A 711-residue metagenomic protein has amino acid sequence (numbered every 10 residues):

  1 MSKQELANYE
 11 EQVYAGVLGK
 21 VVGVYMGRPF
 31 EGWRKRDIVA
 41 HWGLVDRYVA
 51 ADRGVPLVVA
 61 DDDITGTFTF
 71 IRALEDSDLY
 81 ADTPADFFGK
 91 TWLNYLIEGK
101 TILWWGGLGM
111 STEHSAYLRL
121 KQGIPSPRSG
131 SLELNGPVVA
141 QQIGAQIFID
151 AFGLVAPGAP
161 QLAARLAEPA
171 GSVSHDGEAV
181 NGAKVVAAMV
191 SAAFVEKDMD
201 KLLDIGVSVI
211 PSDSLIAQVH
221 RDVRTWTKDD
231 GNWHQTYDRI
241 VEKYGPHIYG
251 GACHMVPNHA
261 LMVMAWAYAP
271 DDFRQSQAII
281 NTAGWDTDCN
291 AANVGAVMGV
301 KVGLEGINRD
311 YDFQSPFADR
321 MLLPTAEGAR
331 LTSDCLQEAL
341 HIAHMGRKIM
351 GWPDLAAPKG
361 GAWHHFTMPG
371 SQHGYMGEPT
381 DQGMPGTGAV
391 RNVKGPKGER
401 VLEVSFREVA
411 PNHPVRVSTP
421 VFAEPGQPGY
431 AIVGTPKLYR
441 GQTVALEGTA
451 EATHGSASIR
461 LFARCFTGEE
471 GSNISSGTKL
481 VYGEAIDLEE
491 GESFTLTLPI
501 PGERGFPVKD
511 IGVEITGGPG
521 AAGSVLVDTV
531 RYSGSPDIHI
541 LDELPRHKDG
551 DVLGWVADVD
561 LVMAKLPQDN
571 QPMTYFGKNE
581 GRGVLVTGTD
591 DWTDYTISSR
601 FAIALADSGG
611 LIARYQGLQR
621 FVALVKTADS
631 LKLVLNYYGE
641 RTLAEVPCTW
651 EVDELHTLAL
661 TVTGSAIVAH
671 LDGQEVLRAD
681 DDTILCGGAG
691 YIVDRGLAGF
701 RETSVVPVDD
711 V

Functional and structural regions predicted by a protein language model:
S2-R72, D86-F88: An N-terminal structural lobe/cap that precedes and organizes the functional/catalytic core across diverse proteins
Y9, V55-D61, W104-G107, L134-Q141 (+8 more regions): Alpha-helix capping and helix-loop boundary segments enriched in small/acidic/polar residues
V22, M26, W33-L44, H175 (+3 more regions): Catalytic phosphate/nucleotide-handling subdomain of diverse soluble enzymes
A51-A140: Acidic catalytic motifs of isoprenoid enzymes
Y117-A140, I149-A159, E168-V173, A187-G284: Accessory "access/gating" subregions that flank catalytic or transport cores
A326-P414, H539: Catalytic cores of secreted or luminal carbohydrate-active enzymes
W363-H365, H373, Q382-G386, A463 (+4 more regions): Extracellular glycan-recognition regions
F366, F422-I459, F494-I500, V530 (+1 more regions): Extra-cytoplasmic beta-strand recognition segments
